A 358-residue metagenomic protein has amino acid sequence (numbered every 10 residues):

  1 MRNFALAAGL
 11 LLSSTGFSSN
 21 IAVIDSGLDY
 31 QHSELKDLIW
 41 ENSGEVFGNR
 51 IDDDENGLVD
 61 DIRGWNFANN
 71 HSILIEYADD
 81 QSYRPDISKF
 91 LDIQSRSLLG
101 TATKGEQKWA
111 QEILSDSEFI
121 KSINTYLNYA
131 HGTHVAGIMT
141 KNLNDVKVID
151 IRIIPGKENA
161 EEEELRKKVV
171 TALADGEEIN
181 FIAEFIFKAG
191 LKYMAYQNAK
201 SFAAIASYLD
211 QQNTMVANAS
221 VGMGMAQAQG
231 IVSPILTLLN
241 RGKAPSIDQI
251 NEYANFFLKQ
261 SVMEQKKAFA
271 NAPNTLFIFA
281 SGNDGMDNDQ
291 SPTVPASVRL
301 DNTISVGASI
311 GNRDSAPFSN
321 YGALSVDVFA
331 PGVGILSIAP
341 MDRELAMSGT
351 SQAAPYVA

Functional and structural regions predicted by a protein language model:
M1-G9: Sec-dependent signal peptide recognition, specifically the positively charged N-region followed immediately by
A8-F17: Hydrophobic h-region of N-terminal signal peptides that target proteins for export in Gram-negative bacteria
F17-S43, F47-Q197, Q212-N213, A226 (+3 more regions): Subtilisin-like serine protease catalytic core
G27-D29, G222-G224, G282-M286, S309-N312 (+1 more regions): Catalytic metal-binding/acid-base residues of hydrolase active sites
S115-A130, G156-V298, D342-A354: Substrate-binding/access-modulating region of protease and related hydrolase catalytic domains
I149, L276-I278, I304-S305, L336: Structural detector of well-ordered beta-strand residues that form the stable sheet scaffold of enzyme domains
I151, A219, V306-A308: Short glycine/serine/threonine-enriched helix-capping/active-site loop that flanks the nucleotide-sugar donor pocket
D289-A358: Extracellular S/T/G-rich loop segment that most often corresponds to the catalytic His/Ser-adjacent loop
